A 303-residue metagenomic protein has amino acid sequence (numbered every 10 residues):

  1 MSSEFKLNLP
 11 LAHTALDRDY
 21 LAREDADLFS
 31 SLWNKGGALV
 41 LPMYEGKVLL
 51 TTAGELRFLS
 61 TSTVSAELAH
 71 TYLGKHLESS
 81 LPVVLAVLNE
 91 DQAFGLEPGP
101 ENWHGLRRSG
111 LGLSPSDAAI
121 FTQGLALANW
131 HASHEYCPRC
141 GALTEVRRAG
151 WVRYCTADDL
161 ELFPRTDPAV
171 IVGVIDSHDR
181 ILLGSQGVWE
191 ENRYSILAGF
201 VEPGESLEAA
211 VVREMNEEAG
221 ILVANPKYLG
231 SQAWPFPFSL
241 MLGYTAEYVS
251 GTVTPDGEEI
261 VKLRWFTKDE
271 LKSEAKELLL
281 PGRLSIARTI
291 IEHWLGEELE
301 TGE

Functional and structural regions predicted by a protein language model:
M1-H134, E145-V146, W189-Y194, D256-E303: Nudix hydrolase/Nudix homology domain
T122-G173: Cys/His-rich short segments
A149, T166-D167, S195, F238-S239 (+1 more regions): Short glycine/proline-enriched turns and hinge-like loops at secondary-structure junctions
R153-S195, F200, L222-V223, A246: N-terminal strand-loop-strand
V170, L242, V261: Change "...and in nucleic-acid phosphodiester-cleaving endonucleases..." to "...and in nucleic-acid processing enzymes
S195-L229, Y244, T252: The catalytic Nudix box helix
G199, P203, Q232-P235, A275-L278: Short, contiguous acidic/charged loop-to-helix segments that flank catalytic cores in large enzymes
Q232-P255: Active-site-adjacent beta-strand/loop module that shapes the phosphate/pyrophosphate-binding cleft
